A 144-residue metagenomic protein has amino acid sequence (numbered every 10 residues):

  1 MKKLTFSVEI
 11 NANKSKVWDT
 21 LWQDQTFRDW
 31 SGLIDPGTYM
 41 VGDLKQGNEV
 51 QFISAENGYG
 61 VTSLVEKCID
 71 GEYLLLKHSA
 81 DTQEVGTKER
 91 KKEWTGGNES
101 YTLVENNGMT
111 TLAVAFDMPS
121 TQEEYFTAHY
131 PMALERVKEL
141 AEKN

Functional and structural regions predicted by a protein language model:
M1-Y39: Hydrophobic ligand-binding cavity/cleft-lining segments
K3-N13, Q51-I69: Generic detector of contiguous secondary-structure segments
V17-L21, F27, V50, V65 (+4 more regions): Hydrophobic pocket/interface hotspot
L44-V50: Short coil-to-beta transition motif at edge beta-strands of beta-rich domains
S54, A80, F116-M118: Short beta-strand segments enriched in hydrophobic/aromatic residues within well-folded beta-rich domains
E56-N107, T111: Hydrophobic-ligand binding "helix-grip"
K92-T95, D117-N144: A conserved amphipathic terminal alpha-helix motif
G108-S120: Short helix/strand-capping connector loops at secondary-structure junctions
